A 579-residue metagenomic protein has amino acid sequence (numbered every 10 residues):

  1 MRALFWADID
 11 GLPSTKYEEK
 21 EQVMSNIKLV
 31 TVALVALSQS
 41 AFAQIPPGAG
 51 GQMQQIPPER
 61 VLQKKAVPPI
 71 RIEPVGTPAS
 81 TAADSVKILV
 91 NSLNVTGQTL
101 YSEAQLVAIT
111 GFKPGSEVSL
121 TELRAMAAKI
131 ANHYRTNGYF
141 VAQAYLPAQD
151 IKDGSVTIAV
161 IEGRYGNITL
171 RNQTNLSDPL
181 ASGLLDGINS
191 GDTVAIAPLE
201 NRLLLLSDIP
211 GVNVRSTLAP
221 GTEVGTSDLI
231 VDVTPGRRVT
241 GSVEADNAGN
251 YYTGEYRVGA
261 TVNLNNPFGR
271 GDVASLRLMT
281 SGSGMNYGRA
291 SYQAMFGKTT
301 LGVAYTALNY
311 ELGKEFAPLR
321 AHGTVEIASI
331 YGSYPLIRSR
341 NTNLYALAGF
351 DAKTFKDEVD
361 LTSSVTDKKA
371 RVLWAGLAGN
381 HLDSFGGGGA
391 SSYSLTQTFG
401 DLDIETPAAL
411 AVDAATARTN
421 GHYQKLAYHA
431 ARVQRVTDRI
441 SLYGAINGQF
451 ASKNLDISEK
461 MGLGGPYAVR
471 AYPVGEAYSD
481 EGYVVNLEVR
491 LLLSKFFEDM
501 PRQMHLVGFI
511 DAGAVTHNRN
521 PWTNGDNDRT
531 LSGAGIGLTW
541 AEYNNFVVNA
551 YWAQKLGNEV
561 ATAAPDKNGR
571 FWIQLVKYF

Functional and structural regions predicted by a protein language model:
A3, A414-F579: C-terminal transmembrane beta-barrel domains of outer membrane proteins
K20, S25-N26, Q44-G249, L278-N286 (+2 more regions): Periplasmic polypeptide-binding modules associated with outer-membrane biogenesis and secretion
G225, G254-V258, G284-G288, T324-A328 (+5 more regions): Residues that define the transmembrane beta-barrel architecture of outer-membrane proteins
T240-G249, A260, G271-G282, G288-A290 (+5 more regions): Transmembrane beta-strand segments that form the barrel wall of outer-membrane beta-barrel proteins
G241-V243, V262, A274-L278, L301-Y305 (+8 more regions): Membrane-embedded beta-strand positions of outer-membrane beta-barrel proteins
V258-P267, N286-Y305, E326-L336, L373-H381 (+2 more regions): Feature captures outer-membrane beta-barrel proteins of Gram-negative bacteria and organelles
P267-V273, K298-T300, I337-L344, L382-S391 (+3 more regions): Short loop/turn motifs that connect adjacent beta-strands in outer-membrane beta-barrel proteins
T306-A328, Y334-P335, S339, K353-T362 (+1 more regions): Outer-membrane beta-barrel translocator/channel fold
